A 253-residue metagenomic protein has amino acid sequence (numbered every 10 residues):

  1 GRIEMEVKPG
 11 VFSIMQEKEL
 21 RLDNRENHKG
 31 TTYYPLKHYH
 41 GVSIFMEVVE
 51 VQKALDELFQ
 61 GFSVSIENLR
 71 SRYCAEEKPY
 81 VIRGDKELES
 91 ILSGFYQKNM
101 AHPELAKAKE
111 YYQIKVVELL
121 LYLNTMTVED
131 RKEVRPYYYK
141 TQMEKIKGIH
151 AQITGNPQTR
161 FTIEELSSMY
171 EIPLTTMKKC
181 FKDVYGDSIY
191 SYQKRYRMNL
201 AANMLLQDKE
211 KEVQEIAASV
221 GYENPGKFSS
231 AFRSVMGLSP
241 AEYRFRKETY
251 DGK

Functional and structural regions predicted by a protein language model:
G1-M5, I44-M46: Short, conserved beta-strand element in jelly-roll/cupin
E4-M15: Internal, well-ordered domain-core segments that constitute the primary functional module of diverse proteins
I14-K147, I163, S168-L174, E212-Q214 (+2 more regions): Alpha-helical bundle regulatory/interaction domains
A54, Y192, Y243: Residues that scaffold the ATP/ADP-binding catalytic core of kinase and kinase-like folds
Y112, I153, M177: Conserved hydrophobic/aromatic pocket- or pore-lining residues that grip, position, or stack substrates in active sites
K147, A151-G155, R160-E165, D183-E223 (+1 more regions): Terminal helix-turn-helix DNA-binding modules in bacterial transcription factors
M177, F181, K227-F228, F232: Short hydrophobic/aromatic patch on the recognition helix
S230-R233, G237, A241, F245: Extended, compositionally biased alpha-helical segments that mediate assembly or anchoring
